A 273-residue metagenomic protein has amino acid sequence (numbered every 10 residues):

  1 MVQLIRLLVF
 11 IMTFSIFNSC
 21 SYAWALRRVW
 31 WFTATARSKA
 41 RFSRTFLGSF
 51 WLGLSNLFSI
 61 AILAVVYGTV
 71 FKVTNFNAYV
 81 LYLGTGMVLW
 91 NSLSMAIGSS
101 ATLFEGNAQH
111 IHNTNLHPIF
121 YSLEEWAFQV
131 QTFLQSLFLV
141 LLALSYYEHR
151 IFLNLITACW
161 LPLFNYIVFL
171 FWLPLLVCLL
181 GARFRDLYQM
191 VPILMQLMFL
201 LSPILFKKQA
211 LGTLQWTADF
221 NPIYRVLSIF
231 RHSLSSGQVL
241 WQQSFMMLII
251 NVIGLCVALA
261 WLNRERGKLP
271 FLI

Functional and structural regions predicted by a protein language model:
V2-I273: Hydrophobic transmembrane alpha-helices and immediately adjacent juxtamembrane helices of multi-pass inner-membrane
